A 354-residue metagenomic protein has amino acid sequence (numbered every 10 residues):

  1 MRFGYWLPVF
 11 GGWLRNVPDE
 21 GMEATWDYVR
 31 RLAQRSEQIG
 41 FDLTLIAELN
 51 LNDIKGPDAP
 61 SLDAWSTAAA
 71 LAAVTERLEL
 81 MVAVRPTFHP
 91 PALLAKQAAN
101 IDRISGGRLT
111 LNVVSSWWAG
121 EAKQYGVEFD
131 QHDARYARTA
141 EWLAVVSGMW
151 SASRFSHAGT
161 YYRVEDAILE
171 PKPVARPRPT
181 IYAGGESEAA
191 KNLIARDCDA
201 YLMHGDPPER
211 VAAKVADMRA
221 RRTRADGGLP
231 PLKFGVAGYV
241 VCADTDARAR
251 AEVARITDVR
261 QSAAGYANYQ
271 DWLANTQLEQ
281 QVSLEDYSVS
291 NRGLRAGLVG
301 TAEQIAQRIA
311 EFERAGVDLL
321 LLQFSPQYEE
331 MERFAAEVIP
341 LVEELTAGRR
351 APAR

Functional and structural regions predicted by a protein language model:
M1-V74, V174-P179, A353: N-terminal beta1-alpha1-beta2 module of alpha/beta enzyme domains
F3, S36, G40, L71 (+10 more regions): Conserved, mostly hydrophobic/aromatic
F3-Y5, T44-I46, L80-V84, L109-V113 (+4 more regions): Hydrophobic faces of well-ordered beta-strands that scaffold small-molecule active sites in alpha/beta enzyme cores
Y5-V9, Q38, Y125, H132-V174 (+2 more regions): An alpha-helical appendage that flanks or caps ligand/catalytic pockets
W13-W26, A83-A92, A175-E186, V240-A243 (+1 more regions): Active-site mouth loops of central-metabolism enzymes
E23-S36, L94-Q97, G184-L193, T301-F312: Short, acidic/polar
E37-Q38, A68-R77, A98, D102-L109 (+3 more regions): Acidic (Asp/Glu)-rich catalytic clusters
K55-M81, R138-V145, A336-R350: Alpha-helix-loop-beta-strand connector modules within alpha/beta enzyme cores
